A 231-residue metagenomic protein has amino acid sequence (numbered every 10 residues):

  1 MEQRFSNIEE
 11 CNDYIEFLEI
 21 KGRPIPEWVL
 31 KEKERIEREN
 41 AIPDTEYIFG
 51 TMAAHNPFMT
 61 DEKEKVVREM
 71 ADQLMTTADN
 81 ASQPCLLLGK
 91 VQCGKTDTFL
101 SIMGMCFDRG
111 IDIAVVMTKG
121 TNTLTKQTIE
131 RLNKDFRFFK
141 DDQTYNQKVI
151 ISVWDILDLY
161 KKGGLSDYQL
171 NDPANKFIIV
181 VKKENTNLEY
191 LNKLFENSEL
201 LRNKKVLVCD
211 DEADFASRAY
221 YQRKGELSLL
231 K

Functional and structural regions predicted by a protein language model:
E10-Y14, E19-K231: RecA-like P-loop NTPase motor core of helicase/translocase proteins
